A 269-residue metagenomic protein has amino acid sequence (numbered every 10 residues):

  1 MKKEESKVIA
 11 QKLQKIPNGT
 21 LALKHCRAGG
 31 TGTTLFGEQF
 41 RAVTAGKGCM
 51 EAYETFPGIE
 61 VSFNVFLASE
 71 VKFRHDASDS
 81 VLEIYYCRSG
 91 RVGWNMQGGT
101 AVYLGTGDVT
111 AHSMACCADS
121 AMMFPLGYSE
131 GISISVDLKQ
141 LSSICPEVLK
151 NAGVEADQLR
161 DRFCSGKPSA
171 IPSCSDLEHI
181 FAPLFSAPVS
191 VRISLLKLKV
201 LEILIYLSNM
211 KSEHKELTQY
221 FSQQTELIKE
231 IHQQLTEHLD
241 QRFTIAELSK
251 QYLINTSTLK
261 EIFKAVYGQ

Functional and structural regions predicted by a protein language model:
M1-S78: N-terminal low-complexity or simple alpha-helical regulatory segments that function as activation/interaction modules
F63-V65, E83-Y85, E130-D137: Short hydrophobic beta-strand segments that form the core of ligand-binding sensory/regulatory domains
E70, S78-G99, D108-V109, D137-L138: Glycine- and acidic-residue-biased ligand/ion/polar-headgroup-sensing regions
N95-F221, I228, I245-A246, K250-T256: Alpha-helical bundle regulatory/interaction domains
E226-Q234: Pre-recognition alpha-helix immediately N-terminal to the DNA-recognition helix within helix-turn-helix or winged-helix
H238-F243: Short helix/strand-capping hinge loops at secondary-structure junctions that flank key functional elements
Q269: Short beta-to-alpha loop/turn elements within the nucleotide-binding domains of ABC transporters
